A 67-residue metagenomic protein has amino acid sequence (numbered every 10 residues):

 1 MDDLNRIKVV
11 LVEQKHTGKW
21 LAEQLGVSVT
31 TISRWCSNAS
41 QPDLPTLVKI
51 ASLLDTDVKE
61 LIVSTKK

Functional and structural regions predicted by a protein language model:
M1-K19: A short, Lys/Arg-rich alpha-helix, primarily the initiator
V9-V10, Q14-K15, R34, E60-K67: Short, charged recognition helix plus adjacent turn of helix-turn-helix-like nucleic-acid-binding domains
E23, R34, S52: Alpha-helical residues within the helix-turn-helix
V27-Q41: Recognition helix of helix-turn-helix/homeodomain-like DNA-binding domains that insert into the DNA major groove
N38, K49, K67: Alpha-helical DNA-recognition elements
P45-E60: DNA major-groove recognition helix of helix-turn-helix/homeodomain DNA-binding modules
